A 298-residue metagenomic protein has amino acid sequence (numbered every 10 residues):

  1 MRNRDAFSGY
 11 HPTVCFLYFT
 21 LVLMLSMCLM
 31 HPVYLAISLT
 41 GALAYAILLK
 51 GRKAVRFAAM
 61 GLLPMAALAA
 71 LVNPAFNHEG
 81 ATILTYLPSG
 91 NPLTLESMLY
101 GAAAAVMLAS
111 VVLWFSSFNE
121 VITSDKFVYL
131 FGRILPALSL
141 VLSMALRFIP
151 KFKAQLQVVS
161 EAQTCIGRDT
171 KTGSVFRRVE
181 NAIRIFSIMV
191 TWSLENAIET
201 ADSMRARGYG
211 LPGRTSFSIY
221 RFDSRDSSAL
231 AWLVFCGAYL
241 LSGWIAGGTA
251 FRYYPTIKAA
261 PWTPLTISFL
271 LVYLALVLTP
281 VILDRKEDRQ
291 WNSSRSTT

Functional and structural regions predicted by a protein language model:
R2, A6, K53-A54, N91-T94 (+2 more regions): Juxtamembrane loop-transmembrane helix junctions in multi-pass integral membrane proteins, especially the extracellular
R2-I47, V158-T298: Transmembrane alpha-helix interface motif
P32, G51-K53, L135-L138: Membrane-helix interface segments
A36, G51-A59: Interfacial helix-loop-helix linkers and transmembrane-helix boundary segments in multi-pass membrane proteins
T40-K50, P64-A69: Alpha-helical transmembrane segments and their membrane-interface exit regions
A58-F176, R289-T298: Juxtamembrane/interface alpha-helical elements of multi-pass membrane proteins
